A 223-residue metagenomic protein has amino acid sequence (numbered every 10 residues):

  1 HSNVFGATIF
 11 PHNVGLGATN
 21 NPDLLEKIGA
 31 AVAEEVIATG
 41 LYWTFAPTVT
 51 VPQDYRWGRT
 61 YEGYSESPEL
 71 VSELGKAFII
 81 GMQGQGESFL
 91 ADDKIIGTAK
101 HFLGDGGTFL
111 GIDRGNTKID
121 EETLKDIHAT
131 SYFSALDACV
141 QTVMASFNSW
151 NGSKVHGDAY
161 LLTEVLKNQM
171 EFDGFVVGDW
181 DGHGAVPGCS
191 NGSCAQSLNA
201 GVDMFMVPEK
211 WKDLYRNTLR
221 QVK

Functional and structural regions predicted by a protein language model:
H1-K223: Glycoside hydrolase catalytic-domain context in secreted enzymes
